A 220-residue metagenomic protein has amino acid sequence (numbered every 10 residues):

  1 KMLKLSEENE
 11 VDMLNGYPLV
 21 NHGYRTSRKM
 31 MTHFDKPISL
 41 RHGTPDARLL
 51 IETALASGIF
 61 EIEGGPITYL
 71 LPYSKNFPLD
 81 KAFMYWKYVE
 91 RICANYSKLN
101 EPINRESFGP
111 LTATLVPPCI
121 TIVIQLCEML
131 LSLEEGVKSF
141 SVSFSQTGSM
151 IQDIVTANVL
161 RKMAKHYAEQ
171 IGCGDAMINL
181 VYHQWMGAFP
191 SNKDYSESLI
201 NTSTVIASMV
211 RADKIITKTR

Functional and structural regions predicted by a protein language model:
K1-M129, L133-E135, S139-S143: Catalytic alpha/beta active-site cores
R91-E101, L130-S139, V159-A176, M209-D213: Secondary-structure boundary elements
Q146-I151: A generic structural motif
Q152-Q170, M177-R220: Active-site capping/gating regions of soluble enzymes
